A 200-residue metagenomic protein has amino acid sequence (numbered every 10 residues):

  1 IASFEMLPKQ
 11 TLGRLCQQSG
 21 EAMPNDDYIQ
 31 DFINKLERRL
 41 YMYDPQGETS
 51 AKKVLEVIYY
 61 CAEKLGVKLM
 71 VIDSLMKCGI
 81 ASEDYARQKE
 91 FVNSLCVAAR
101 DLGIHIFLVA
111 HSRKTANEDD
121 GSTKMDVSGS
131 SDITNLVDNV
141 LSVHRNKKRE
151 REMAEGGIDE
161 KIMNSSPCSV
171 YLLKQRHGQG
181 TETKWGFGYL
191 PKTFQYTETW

Functional and structural regions predicted by a protein language model:
I1, V71-I72, I104-H111: Structural recognition of the conserved hydrophobic beta-strand(s) that form the central parallel beta-sheet of P-loop
I1-Y85, E90, G188: Conserved inter-motif catalytic segment of the P-loop NTP-binding fold
F4, L75, H111-S112, R145-N146: Short, ordered loop/turn segments at secondary-structure junctions
E5, M42, D73, L95 (+2 more regions): Conserved RecA-like P-loop NTPase ATPase core
Q17-A22, S112-D119: A short secondary-structure junction motif
Q30, V92-C96, S130: Short amphipathic alpha-helical segments and helix-helix/interface helices
K52-L55, Y59-V67, V97-L102, T115-W200: C-terminal regions of RecA-like/P-loop NTPase motor modules
Y85-S94, T123-V127: Charged helix-capping and loop-helix junction motifs
